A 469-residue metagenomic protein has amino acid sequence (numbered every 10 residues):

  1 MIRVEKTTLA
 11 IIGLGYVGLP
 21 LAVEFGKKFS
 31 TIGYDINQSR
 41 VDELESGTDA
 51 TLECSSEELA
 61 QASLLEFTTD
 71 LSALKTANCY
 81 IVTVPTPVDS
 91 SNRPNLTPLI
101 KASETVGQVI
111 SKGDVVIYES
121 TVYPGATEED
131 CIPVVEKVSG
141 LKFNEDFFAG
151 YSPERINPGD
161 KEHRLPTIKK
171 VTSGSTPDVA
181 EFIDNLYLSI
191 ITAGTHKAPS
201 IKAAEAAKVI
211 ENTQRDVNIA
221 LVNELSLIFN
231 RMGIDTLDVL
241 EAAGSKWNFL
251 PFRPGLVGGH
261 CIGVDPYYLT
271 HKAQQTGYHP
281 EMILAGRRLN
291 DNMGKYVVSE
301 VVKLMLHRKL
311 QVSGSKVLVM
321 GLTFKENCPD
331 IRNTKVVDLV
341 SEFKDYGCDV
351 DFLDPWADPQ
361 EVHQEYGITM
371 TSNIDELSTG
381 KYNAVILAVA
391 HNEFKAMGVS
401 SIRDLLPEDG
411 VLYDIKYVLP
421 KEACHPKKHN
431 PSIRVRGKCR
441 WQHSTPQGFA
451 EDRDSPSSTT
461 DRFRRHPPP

Functional and structural regions predicted by a protein language model:
M1-S432: Structural/interface elements that position substrates and couple domains in central-metabolism enzymes
T8, D70, P446, T460-D461: N-terminal compositionally biased, intrinsically disordered segments and leader/signal-like regions
I433-R434, S455: Intrinsically disordered, low-complexity regions enriched in Ser/Pro/Gly/Gln/His and often acidic
Q442-T445, A450-T459, R465-P469: A cross-taxon signal for low-complexity, glycine/charged-rich
